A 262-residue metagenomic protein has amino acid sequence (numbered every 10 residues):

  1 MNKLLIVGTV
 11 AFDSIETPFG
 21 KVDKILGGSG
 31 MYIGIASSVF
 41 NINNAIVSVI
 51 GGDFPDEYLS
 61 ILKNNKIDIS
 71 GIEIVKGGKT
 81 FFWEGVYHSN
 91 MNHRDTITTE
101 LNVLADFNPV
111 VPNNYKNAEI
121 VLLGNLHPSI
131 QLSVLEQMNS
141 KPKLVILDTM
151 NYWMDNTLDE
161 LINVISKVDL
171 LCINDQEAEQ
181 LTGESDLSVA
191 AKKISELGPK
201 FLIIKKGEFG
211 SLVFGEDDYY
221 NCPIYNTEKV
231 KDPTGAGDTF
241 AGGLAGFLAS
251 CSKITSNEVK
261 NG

Functional and structural regions predicted by a protein language model:
M1-L5: Extreme N-terminal starter segment of soluble prokaryotic enzymes
F12-K24, V39-L122, E136-P142: Conserved N-terminal subdomain of the carbohydrate kinase-like
G28-S38, L135: Histidine-anchored nucleotide/phosphate-binding helix
G34-N43, F247-C251: Alpha-helix C-terminal capping segments
I35, W83-V86, G210-F214: Short beta-strand scaffold segments in enzyme catalytic cores
S37, N174, G237: Short, conserved phosphate/pyrophosphate- and ester-handling motifs at nucleotide-, phospho-/glycolipid
N139-L144, N151-N221: Conserved phosphate/ATP/ADP-binding segment of small-molecule kinases
L187-G262: Conserved phosphate-binding/catalytic region of the ribokinase-like
